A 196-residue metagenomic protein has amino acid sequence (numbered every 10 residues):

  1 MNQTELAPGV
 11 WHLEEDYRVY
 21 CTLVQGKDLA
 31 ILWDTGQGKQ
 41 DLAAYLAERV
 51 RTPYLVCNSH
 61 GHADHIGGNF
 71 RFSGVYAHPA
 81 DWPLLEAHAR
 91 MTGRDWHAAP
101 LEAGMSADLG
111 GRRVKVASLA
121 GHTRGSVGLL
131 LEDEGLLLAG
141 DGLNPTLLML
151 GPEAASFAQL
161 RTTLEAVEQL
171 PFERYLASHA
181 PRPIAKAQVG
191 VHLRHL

Functional and structural regions predicted by a protein language model:
M1-E48, G128-D141: Conserved beta-strand hairpin/beta-sheet module of binuclear metal-dependent hydrolase folds, prominently
Q3-P8, A87-H88, D108-R112: Short Pro/Gly-enriched beta-strand edge/turn motifs at strand-loop
W11, L55-C57, Y76, A99-L101 (+3 more regions): Hydrophobic/aromatic beta-strand patches that form the interior of the parallel beta-sheet core in alpha/beta enzyme
E15, D41, I66-G68, R124 (+1 more regions): Short N-terminal helix/helix-N-cap motif within the alpha/beta-hydrolase-1
D28, R51-P53, F172: A general structural motif
A30-L32, Q37-G38, R113-L196: Metallo-beta-lactamase
Q37-L109: Active-site HxH/HxHxD metal-binding segment of metal-dependent hydrolases
